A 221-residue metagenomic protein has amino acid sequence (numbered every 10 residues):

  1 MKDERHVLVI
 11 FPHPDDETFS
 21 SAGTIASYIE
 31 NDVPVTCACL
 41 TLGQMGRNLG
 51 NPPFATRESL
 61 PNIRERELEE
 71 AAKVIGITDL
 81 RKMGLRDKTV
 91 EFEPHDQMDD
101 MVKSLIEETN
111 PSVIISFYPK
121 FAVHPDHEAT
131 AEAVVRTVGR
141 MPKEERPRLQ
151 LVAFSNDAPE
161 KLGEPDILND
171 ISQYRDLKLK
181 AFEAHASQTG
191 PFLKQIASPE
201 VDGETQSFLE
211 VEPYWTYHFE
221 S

Functional and structural regions predicted by a protein language model:
M1-K2, E67, E145-S221: The feature marks non-catalytic terminal segments
M1-T109, G139-R146: Active-site rim/loop-helix segments in enzyme catalytic domains that contact anionic ligands
R47-P52, H127-E128, E160-P165: Short aromatic-enriched loop/helix-cap "lid" or pocket-rim segments at secondary-structure transitions that line
R64, M98, T130-V134, Y174 (+1 more regions): Internal, well-ordered alpha-helical segments in soluble enzyme and binding-protein domains
G84-L85, S116-K120, A153-F154: Short, well-ordered beta-to-alpha junction loops that form the rim of enzyme active sites and present histidine/acidic
V90-E91, A122-D126, A158-K161: Short acidic/glycine-rich loop or secondary-structure boundary segments that cap or lie
V102-K143, R148: Active-site adenylate/phosphate-handling loop in enzymes that bind or generate adenylated species
